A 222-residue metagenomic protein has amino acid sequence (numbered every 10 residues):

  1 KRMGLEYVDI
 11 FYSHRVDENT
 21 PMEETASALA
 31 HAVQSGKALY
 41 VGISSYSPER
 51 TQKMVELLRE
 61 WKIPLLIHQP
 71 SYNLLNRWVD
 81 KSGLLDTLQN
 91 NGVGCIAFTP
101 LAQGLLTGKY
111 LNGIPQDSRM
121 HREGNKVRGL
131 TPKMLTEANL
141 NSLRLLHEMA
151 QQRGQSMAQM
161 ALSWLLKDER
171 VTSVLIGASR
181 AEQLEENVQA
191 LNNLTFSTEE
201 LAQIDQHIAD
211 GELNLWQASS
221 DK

Functional and structural regions predicted by a protein language model:
K1-T20: Active-site groove signature of glycoside hydrolases
T20-Q206: Beta/alpha (TIM)-barrel catalytic core signal, keyed to glycine-rich beta->alpha loops juxtaposed to Asp/Glu that bind
D210-N214: Amphipathic, coiled-coil-like alpha-helical segments
W216-D221: Short coil/turn segments at secondary-structure boundaries
